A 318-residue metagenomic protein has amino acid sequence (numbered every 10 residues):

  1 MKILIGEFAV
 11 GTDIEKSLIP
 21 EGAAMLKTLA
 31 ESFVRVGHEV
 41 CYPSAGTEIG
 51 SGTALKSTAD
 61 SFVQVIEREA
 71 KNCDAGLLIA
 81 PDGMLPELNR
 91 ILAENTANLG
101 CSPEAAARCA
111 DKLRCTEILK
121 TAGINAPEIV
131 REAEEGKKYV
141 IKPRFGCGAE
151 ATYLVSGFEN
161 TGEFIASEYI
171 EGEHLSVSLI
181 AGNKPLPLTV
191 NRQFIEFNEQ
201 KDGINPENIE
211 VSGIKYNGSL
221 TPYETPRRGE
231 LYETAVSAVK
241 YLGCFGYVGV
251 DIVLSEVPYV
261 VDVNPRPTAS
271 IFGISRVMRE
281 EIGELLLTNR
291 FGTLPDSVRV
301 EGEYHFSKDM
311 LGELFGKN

Functional and structural regions predicted by a protein language model:
M1-L18: Nucleotide-activated donor-dependent transferases that construct or modify glycoconjugates
S17-F33: Short catalytic helix/loop segments, enriched in acidic residues and glycine and frequently bearing histidine
Y42-E128: Conserved N-proximal alpha/beta basic substrate-recognition cap immediately N-terminal to, or forming the N-lobe
A75, L285-N318: Peripheral (often C-terminal) accessory segments that flank ATP-dependent C-N-forming ligase machineries
L119, G136-T152, E163-G172, V177 (+3 more regions): ATP-grasp fold ATP-binding core
S167-G243, L254, N264-F291: ATP-dependent carboxylate/phosphate-activation module, predominantly the ATP-grasp catalytic core and closely related
F245-D251, P295-R299: Flexible, glycine/charged-enriched surface loops at secondary-structure junctions
V257-Y259: Conserved protein kinase catalytic/activation segment
